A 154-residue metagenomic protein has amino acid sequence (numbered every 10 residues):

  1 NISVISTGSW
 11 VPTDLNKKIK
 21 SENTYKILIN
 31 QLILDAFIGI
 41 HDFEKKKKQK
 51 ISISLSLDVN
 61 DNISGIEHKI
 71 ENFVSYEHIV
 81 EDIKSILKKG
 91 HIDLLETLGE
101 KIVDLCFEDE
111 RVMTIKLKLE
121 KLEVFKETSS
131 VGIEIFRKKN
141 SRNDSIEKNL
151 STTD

Functional and structural regions predicted by a protein language model:
N1-D154: N-terminal, polar/charged subdomain of small-to-medium soluble alpha/beta proteins
